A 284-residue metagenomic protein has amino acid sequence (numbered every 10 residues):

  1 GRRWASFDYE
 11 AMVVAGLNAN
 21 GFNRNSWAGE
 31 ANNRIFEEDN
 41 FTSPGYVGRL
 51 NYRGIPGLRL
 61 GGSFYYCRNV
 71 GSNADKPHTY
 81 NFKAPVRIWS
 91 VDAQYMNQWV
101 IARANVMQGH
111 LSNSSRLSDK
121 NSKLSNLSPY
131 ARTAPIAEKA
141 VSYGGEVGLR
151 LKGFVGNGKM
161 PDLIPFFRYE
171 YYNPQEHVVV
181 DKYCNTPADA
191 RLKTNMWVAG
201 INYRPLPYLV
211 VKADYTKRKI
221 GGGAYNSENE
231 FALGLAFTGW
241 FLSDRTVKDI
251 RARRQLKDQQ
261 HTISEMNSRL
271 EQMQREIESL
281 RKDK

Functional and structural regions predicted by a protein language model:
G1-R59, S63-C67: Aromatic- and glycine-enriched pocket-lining scaffold segments that form the walls of small-molecule binding clefts
L58-D283: Outer-membrane beta-barrel pore domains
